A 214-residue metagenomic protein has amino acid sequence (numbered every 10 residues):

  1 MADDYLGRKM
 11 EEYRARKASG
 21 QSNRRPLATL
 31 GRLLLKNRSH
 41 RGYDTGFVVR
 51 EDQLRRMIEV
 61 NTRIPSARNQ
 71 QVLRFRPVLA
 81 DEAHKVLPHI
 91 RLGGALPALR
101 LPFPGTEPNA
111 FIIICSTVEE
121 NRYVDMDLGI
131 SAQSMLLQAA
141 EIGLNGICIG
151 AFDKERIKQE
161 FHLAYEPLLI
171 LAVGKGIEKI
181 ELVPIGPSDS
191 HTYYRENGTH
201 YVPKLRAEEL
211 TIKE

Functional and structural regions predicted by a protein language model:
M1-E214: Acidic, surface-exposed loops and disordered segments
